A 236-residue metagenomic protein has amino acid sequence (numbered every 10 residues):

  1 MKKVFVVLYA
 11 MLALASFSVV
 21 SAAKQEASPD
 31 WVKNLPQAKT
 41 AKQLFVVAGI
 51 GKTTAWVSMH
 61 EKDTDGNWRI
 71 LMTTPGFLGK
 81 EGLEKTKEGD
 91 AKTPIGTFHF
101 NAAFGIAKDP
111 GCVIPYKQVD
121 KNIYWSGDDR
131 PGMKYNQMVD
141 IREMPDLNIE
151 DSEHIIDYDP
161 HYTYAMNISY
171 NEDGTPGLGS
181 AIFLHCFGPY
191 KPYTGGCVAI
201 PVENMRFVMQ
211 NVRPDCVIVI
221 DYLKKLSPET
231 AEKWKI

Functional and structural regions predicted by a protein language model:
M1-V4: Positively charged n-region of N-terminal signal peptides that target proteins for export
L8-S16: Bacterial N-terminal signal peptides
A15-A27: Bacterial Sec-dependent signal peptides at the C-terminal "C-region" and cleavage site
K24-T194, E203-I236: Cell wall/extracellular polymer interaction/catalysis modules
C197: Short cysteine clusters
I200: A conserved hydrophobic position in a structured secondary element of the catalytic/binding core that shapes
